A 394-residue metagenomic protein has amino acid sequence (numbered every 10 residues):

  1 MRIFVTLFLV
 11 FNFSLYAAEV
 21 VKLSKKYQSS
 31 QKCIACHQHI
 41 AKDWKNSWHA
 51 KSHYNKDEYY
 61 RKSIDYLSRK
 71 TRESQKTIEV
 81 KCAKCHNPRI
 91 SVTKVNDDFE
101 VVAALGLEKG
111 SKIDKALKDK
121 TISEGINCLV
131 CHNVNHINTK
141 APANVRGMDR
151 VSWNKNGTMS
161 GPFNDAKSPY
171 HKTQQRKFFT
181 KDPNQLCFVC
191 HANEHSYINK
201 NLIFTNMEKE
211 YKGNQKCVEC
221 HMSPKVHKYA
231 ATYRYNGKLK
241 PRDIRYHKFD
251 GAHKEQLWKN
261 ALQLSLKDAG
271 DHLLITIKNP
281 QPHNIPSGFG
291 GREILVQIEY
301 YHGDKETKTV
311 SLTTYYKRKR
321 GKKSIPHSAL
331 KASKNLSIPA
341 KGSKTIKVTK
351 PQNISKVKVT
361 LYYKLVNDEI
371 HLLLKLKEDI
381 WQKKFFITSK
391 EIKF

Functional and structural regions predicted by a protein language model:
M1-F4, K358: A detector of low-complexity, intrinsically disordered, Ser/Thr/Gly/Pro/Ala-rich segments
I3-S14: Sec-dependent N-terminal signal peptides
T6, T71, T77, T93 (+14 more regions): Residue-identity detector for threonine
F13-S24, Y301-K305: Long, low-complexity, intrinsically disordered N-terminal extensions of eukaryotic proteins, enriched
L15, K51, E194-Y197, P224 (+2 more regions): Short secondary-structure junctions and interdomain/linker hinges
A17-D182, F188-Y211: Sequence context of c-type cytochrome heme-c attachment sites
K212-N214, E219-F394: Short, conserved sequence motifs used for protein processing/export or organelle targeting and for catalysis
